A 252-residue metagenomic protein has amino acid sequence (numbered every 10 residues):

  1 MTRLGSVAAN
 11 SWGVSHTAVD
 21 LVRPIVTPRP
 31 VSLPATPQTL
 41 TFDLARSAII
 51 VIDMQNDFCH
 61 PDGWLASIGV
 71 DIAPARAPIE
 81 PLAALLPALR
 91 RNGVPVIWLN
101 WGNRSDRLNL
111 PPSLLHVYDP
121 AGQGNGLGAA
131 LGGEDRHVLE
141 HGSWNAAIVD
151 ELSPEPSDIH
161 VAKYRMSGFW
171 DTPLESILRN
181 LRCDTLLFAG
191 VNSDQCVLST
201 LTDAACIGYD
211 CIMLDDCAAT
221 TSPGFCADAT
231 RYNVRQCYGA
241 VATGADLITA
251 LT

Functional and structural regions predicted by a protein language model:
M1-A48, D57, A88-N92, N109 (+1 more regions): Active-site-adjacent betaalpha module
A45, G63-L89, V94-N100: A short alpha/beta connector and helix-capping loop motif
I52-D53: N-terminal nucleotide-binding beta1-loop-alpha1 segment
H60-L65, N109: Short, glycine/acidic-enriched capping/hinge loops at junctions between secondary-structure elements
L99-G102, V191: Short, well-ordered beta-to-alpha junction loops that form the rim of enzyme active sites and present histidine/acidic
